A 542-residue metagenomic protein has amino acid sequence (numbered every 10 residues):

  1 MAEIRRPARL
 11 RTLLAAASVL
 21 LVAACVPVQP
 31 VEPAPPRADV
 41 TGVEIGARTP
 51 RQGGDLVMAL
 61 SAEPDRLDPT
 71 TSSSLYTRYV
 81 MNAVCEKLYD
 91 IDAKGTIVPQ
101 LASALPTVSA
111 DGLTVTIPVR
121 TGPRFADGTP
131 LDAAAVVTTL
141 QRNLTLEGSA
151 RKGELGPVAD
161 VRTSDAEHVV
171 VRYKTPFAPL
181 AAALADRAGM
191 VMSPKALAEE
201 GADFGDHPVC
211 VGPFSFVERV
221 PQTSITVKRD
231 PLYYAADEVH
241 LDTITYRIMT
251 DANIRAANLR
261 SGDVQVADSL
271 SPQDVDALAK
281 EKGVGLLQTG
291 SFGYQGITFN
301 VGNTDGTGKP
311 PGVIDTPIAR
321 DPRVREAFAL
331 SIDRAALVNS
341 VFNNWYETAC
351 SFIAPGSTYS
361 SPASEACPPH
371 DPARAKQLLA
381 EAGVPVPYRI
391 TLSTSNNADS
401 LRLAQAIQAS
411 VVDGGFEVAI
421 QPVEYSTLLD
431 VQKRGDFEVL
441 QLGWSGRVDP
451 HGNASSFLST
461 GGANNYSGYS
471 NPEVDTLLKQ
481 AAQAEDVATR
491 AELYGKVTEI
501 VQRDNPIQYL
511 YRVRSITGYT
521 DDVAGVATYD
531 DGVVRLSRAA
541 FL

Functional and structural regions predicted by a protein language model:
A47-T49, P106, P317, P322-E326 (+4 more regions): Extracytoplasmic/peripheral linker and loop segments enriched in polar/acidic and small residues with frequent Thr/Pro
L56-A110, Q141, V209: N-terminal lobe/hinge region of extracytoplasmic solute-binding protein
V57, L131-T139, A166-R172, G212-P213 (+5 more regions): Alpha-helical secondary-structure segments
P118, K152-A196: Surface-exposed binding/hinge segments that line and control ligand-binding clefts or catalytic entry sites
A185-V239, T243, Q377: Gly/Pro-rich hinge or "lid" segments in bacterial periplasmic/extracellular proteins
P231-A277, N396, Q408, E417: Ligand-site clamp/hinge motif
Y346-E347, T358, A380-G446, V487: Ligand/substrate-recognition segments at binding pockets and active sites
E347-E381, D399: Structural transition elements
